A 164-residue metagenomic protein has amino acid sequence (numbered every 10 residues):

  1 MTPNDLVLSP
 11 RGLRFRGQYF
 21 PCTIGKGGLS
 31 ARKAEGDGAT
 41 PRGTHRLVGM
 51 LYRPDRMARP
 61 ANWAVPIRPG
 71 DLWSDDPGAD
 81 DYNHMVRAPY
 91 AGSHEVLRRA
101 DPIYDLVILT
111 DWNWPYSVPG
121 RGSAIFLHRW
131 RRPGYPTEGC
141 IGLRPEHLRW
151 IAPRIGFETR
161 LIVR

Functional and structural regions predicted by a protein language model:
M1-T137, R149-R160, R164: Cell wall/extracellular polymer interaction/catalysis modules
C140: Short cysteine clusters
L143: A conserved hydrophobic position in a structured secondary element of the catalytic/binding core that shapes
